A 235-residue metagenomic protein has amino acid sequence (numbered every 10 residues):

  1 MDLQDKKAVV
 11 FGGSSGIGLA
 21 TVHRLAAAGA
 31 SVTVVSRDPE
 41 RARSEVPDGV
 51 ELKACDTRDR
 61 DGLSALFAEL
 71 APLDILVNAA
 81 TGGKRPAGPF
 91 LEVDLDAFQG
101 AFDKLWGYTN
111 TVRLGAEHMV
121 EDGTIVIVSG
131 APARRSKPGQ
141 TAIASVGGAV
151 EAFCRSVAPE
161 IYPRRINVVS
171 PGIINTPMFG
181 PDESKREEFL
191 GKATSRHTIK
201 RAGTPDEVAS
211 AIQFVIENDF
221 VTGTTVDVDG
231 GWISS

Functional and structural regions predicted by a protein language model:
S14, V22: N-terminal Rossmann NAD(P)H-binding glycine-rich loop of SDR-like oxidoreductase domains
V46-R60: Rossmann-fold cofactor-recognition segment
R58-A71: Conserved Rossmann-fold cofactor-binding substructure of NAD(P)-dependent oxidoreductases
T81-A97, G180: Conserved mid-core segment of classical short-chain dehydrogenase/reductases
P89, A97-N110, T124-Y162, I173 (+1 more regions): Catalytic loop of short-chain dehydrogenase/reductase
E151, E160-N175, V221-V228: Conserved Rossmann-fold SDR core element
I174-R196, S235: A glycine/serine/threonine-rich, flexible loop-to-helix segment that serves as the NAD(P) cofactor-binding "lid"
T204-V228, I233: C-terminal substrate-recognition "lid" of short-chain dehydrogenase/reductases
